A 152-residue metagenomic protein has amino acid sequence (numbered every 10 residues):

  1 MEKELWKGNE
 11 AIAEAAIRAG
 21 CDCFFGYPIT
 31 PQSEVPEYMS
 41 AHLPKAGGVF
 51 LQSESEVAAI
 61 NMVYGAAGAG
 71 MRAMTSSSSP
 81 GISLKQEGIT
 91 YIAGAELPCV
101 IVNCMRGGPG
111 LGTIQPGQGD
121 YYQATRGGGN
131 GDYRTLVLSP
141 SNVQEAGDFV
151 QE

Functional and structural regions predicted by a protein language model:
M1-G127: Thiamine diphosphate
G117-E152: Conserved thiamine diphosphate
